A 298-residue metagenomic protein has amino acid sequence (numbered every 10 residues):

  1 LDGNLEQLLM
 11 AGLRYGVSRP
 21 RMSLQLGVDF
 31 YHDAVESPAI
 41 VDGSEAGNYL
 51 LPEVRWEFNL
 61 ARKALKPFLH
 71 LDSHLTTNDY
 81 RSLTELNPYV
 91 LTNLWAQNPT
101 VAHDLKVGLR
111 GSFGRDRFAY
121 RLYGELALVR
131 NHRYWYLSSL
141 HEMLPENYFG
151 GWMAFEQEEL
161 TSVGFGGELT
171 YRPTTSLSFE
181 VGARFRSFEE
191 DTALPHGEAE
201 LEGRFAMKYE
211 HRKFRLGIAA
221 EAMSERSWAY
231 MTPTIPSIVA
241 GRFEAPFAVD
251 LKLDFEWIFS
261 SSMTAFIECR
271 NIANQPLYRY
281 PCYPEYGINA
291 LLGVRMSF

Functional and structural regions predicted by a protein language model:
L1, V17-R21, V28-E36, F58 (+9 more regions): Transmembrane beta-strands of outer-membrane beta-barrel pores
L1-H70: Internal metal/ion-chelating core segments
D2-E6, Y31-N48, R115, D191-G197 (+2 more regions): Solvent-exposed loop/turn segments connecting transmembrane beta-strands in outer-membrane beta-barrel proteins
E6-M10, Y49-E53, T100-G108, R117-A119 (+5 more regions): Transmembrane beta-barrel architecture of outer-membrane proteins
A11-V17, V54-F58, V107-G111, F165-Y171 (+5 more regions): Residues on the lipid-exposed face of transmembrane beta-strands in outer-membrane beta-barrel proteins
R19-L26, R62-P67, R115-R121, Y171 (+3 more regions): Repeated loop/turn-to-beta-strand initiation elements of outer-membrane beta-barrel proteins
A61-K63, P99-G150: Membrane-embedded beta-barrel scaffold of Gram-negative outer-membrane proteins
D79-N98, V129-L160, R186-R204, A222-E256 (+1 more regions): Outer-membrane beta-barrel domain signature, especially the mid-to-C-terminal portions of large Gram-negative OMP
